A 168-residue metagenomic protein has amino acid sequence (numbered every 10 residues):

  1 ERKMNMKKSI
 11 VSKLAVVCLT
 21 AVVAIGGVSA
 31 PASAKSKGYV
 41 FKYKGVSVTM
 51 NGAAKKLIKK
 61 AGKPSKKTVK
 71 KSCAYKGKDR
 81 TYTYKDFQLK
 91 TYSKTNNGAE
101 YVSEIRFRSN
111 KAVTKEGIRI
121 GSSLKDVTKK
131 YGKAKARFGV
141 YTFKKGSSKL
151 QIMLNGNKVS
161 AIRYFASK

Functional and structural regions predicted by a protein language model:
E1-N5: Short, Lys/Arg-enriched N-terminal segments with co-localized hydrophobic residues within the first ~10-30 amino acids
K7, S12, G27-F138, T142-S148 (+1 more regions): Short helix/turn-capping signatures at newly exposed starts of structured segments
C18-G27: Hydrophobic core
